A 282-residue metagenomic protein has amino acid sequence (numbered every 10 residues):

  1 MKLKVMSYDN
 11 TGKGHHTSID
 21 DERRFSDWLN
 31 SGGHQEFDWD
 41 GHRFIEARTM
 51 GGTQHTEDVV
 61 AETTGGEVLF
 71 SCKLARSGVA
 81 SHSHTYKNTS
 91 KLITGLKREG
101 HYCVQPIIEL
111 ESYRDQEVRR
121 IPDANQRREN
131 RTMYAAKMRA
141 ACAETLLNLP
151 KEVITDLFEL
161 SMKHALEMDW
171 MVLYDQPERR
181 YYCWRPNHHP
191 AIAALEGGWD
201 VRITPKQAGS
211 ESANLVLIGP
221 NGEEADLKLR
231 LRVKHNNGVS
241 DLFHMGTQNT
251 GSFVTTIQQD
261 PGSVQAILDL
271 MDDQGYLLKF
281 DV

Functional and structural regions predicted by a protein language model:
M1-E57, E62-V68, K73-V282: Short, positively charged
